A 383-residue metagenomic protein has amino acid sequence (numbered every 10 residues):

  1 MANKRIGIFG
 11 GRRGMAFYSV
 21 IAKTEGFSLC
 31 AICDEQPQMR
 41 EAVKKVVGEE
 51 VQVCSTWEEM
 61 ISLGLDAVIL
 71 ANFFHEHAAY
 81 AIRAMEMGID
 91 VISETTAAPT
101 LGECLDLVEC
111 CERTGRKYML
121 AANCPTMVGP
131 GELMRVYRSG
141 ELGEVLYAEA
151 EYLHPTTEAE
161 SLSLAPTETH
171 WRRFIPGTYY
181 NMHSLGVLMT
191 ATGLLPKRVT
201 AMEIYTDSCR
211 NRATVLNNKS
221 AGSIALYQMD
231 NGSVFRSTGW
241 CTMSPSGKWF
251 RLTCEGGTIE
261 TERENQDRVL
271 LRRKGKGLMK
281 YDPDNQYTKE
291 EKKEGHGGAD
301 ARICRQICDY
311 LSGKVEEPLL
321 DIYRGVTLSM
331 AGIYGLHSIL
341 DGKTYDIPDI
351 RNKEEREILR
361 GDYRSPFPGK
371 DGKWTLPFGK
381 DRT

Functional and structural regions predicted by a protein language model:
M1-G48: N-terminal Rossmann-like dinucleotide-binding module
N3-R5, E144-Y147, V234: Residues that mark the start of a beta-strand
R12, K117, C124-N217, G342: Predominantly a Rossmann-like dinucleotide-binding segment in NAD(P)-dependent oxidoreductases
F17, E49-C110: Beta-loop-alpha module in the N-terminal Rossmann-like domain of NAD(P)-dependent dehydrogenases, especially those
S28-L29, Y310-V326: Glycine- and charged-residue-rich phosphate/anionic-cofactor binding loop of Rossmann-like
A31, A67, Y147: Short, Asp-centered acidic motifs that coordinate Mg2+ and/or phosphate in catalytic or ligand-binding sites
S93, Y118-L120, E149, T261: Hydrophobic residues in well-ordered beta-strands that form the structural core
Y179-R268, K293, A299-P318, G332-L336 (+1 more regions): Contiguous beta-strand/loop segments that form the cofactor/metal-binding neighborhood of enzyme cores
